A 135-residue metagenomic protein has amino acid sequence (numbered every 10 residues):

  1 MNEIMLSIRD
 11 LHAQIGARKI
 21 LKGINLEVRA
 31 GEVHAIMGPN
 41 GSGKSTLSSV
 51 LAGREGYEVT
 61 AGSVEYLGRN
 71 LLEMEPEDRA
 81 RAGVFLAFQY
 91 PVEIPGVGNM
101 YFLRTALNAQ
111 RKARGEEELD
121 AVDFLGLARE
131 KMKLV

Functional and structural regions predicted by a protein language model:
L6-I8, L21: Conserved structural motif at the start of ABC-family nucleotide-binding domains
R18-K19, D78: Short coil-to-beta microelement around the adenine-binding A-loop and adjacent beta1/P-loop entry of ABC ATPase
H34-I36, S48: Short hydrophobic beta-strand immediately N-terminal to the Walker A/P-loop
M37-S42: The feature captures the beta-strand-to-loop junction immediately N-terminal to the Walker
A52: Helix-to-loop junction immediately C-terminal to a conserved catalytic motif
S63-R79: ABC ATPase NBD Q-loop/coupling interface
V92-V135: ABC-family P-loop ATPase nucleotide-binding domains
